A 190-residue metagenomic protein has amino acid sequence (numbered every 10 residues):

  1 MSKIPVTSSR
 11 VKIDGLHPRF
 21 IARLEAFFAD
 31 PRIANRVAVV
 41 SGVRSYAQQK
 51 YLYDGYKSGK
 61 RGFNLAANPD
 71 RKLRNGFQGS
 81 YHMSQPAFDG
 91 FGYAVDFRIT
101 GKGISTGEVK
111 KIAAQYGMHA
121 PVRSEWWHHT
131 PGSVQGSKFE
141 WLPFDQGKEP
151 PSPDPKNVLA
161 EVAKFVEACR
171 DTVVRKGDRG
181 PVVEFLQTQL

Functional and structural regions predicted by a protein language model:
M1-V43: Active-site acidic/histidine clusters and adjacent loop/turn architecture that either coordinate catalytic ions
S9, Y93-V95, R170: Short amphipathic alpha-helical segments
R10-A22, V43-A47, G103-I104, K176-E184: Soluble non-cytosolic domains of exported or imported proteins
K12-L16, F97-I99, D154, T172-R175: A generic structural signal for short
A22-E25, A29, K50, G107-K111 (+1 more regions): Solvent-exposed, polar/charged alpha-helical surfaces in well-ordered, non-transmembrane soluble domains, broadly
E25-K72: Extended, low-complexity, intrinsically disordered C-terminal regulatory tails of eukaryotic serine/threonine kinases
G59-F165, F185: Catalytic cores and adjacent binding grooves of peptidoglycan-active enzymes
V162-L190: A short amphipathic alpha-helical interaction element
